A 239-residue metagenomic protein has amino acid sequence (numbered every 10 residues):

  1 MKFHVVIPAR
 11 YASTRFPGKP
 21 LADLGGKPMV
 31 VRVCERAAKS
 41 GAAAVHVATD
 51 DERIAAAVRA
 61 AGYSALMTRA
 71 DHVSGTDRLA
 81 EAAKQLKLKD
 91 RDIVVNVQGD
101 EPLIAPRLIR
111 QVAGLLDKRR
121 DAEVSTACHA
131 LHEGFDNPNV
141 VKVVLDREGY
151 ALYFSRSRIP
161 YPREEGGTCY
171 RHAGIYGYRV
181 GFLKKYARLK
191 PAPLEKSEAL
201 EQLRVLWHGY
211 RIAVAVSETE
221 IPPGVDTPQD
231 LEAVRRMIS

Functional and structural regions predicted by a protein language model:
K2-T49: N-terminal glycine-rich phosphate-binding loop and ensuing alpha1 helix
V5, V45-V47, V94, S125 (+2 more regions): Hydrophobic/aromatic residues located in beta-strands of well-ordered beta-sheets within soluble catalytic
A42, D90-R91, R119-A122, Y210: Short, high-confidence coil segments that cap the C-terminus of an alpha-helix and link into the following beta-strand
H46, E52-G114: Short phosphate-binding loop-to-helix
T49-D50, I104, Y178, D226: A conserved hydrophobic position in a structured secondary element of the catalytic/binding core that shapes
I104-A192: Conserved core of the sugar-phosphate nucleotidyltransferase
G167-S239: Conserved alpha/beta core of the MobA/IspD/sugar-nucleotide pyrophosphorylase nucleotidyltransferase superfamily
